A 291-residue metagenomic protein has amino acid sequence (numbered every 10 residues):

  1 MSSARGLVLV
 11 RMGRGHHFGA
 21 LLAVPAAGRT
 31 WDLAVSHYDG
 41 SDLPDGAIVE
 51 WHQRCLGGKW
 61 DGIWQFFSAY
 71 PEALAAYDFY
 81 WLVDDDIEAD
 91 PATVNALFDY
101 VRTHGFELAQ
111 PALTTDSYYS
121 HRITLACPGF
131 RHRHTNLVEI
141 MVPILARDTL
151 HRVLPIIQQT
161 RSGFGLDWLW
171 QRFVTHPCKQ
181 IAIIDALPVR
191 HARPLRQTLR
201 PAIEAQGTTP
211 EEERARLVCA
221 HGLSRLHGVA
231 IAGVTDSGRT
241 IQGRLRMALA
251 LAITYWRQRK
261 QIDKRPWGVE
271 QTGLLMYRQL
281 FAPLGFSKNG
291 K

Functional and structural regions predicted by a protein language model:
M1, R5-G28, S41-L43: Short, well-formed alpha-helical segments that are part of the catalytic scaffolds of diverse glycosyltransferases
L21, R29-D78: Active-site-proximal specificity loops/subdomain of glycosyltransferases
S36, A109-T114, I184-D185, H191-A192: Short glycine/serine/threonine-enriched helix-capping/active-site loop that flanks the nucleotide-sugar donor pocket
W51-Q53, L125-G129, L199-A202: Short, hinge-like loop/turn segments at secondary-structure boundaries
A75-E88: Short beta-strand-to-loop acidic/aromatic patch adjacent to the donor-nucleotide binding site
D90-H176: Conserved catalytic core of nucleotide-sugar-dependent glycosyltransferases
T160, F164, W168-K291: C-terminal catalytic/acceptor-binding lobe
